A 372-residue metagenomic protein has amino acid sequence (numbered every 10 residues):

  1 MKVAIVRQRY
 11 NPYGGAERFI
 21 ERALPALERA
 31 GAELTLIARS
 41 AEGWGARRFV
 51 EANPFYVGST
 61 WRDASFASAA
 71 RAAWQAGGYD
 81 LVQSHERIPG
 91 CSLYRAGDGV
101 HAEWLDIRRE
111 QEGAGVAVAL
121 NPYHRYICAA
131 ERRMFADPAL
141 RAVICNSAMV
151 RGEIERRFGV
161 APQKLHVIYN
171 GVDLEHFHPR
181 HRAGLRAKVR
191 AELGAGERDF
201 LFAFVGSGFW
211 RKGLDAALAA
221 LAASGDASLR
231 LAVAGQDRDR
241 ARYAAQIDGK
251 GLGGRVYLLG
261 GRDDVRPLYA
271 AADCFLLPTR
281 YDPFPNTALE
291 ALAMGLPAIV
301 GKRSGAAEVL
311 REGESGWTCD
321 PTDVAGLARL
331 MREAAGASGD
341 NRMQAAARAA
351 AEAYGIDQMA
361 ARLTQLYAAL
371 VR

Functional and structural regions predicted by a protein language model:
E17-R22, F200-A223, R238-A241: A conserved mid-protein helix/loop that constitutes part of the nucleotide-sugar donor-binding site
A136-V167, V172-P179: A short, active-site helix/loop in glycosyltransferases that binds the activated sugar's phosphate group
H178-A195: A short helix/loop element that forms part of the nucleotide-sugar donor recognition site in Leloir-type
K188, G339-A353, Q365: A short, well-ordered alpha-helix in the C-terminal region of glycosyltransferases
G261, R280: Aromatic "clamp/platform" in nucleotide-sugar-dependent glycosyltransferases that forms part of the donor/acceptor
P285-A288, A306: Short glycine/serine-rich donor-binding loops of glycosyltransferases
P297-G301: Short hydrophobic beta-strand element within catalytic cores of glycosyltransferases and related nucleotide-activated
E312-G313, W317-V324, E333-S338: Conserved acidic donor-binding segment of nucleotide-sugar-dependent glycosyltransferases
